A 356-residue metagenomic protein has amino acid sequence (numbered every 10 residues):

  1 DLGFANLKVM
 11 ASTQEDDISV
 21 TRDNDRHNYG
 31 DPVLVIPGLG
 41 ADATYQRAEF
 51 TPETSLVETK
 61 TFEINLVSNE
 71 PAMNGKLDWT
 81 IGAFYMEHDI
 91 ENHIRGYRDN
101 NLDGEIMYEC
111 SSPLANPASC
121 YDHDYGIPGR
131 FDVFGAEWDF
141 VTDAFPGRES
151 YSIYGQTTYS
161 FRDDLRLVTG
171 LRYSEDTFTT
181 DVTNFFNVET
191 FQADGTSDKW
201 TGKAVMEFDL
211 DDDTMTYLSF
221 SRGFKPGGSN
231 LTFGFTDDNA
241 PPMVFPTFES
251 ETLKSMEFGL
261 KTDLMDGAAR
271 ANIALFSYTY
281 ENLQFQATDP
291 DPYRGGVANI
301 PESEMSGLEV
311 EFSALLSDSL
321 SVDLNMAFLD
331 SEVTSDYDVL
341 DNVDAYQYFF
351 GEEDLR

Functional and structural regions predicted by a protein language model:
D1, V141-T142: Outer-membrane beta-barrel transmembrane strand signature
D1-W79, M86-H88, R270-N272: Outer-membrane beta-barrel domain signature, strongest for Gram-negative TonB-dependent receptors and also present
L2, N6-S12, D17-N24, D209-S221 (+4 more regions): Membrane-embedded beta-barrel scaffold of Gram-negative outer-membrane proteins
D23-F50, R95-V141, F178-S197, G228-T247 (+2 more regions): Solvent-exposed loop segments that connect transmembrane elements
Y45, E53-T59, A144-S150, A193-K199 (+7 more regions): Transmembrane beta-barrel outer-membrane domains
F62-E63, Q156, Q284-Q286: Glutamine-centric residue-chemistry signal
L66-N69, D78-M86, A144-Y278: Structural signature of Gram-negative outer-membrane beta-barrels, strongest in the C-terminal barrel of TonB-dependent
V67-S68, N74, G82, D163 (+3 more regions): Gram-negative outer-membrane beta-barrel transporters
